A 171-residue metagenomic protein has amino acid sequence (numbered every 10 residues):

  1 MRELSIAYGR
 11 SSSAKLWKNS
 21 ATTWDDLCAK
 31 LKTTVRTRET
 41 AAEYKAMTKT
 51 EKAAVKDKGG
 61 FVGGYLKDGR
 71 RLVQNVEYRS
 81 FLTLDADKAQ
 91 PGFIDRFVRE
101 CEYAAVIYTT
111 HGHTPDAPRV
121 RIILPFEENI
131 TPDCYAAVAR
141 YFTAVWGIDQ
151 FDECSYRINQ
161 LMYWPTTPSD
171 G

Functional and structural regions predicted by a protein language model:
M1-P118, P125-A137: Signature for HUH/AEP ssDNA processing cores
C101-V106, R140-Q150: A common structural junction motif
Y103, V120, Q160-M162: Generic beta-strand structural signal
P115, P125-I130, F151-G171: Short, conserved secondary-structure transition motifs
P118-R121, F142: Low-complexity, flexible helical/coil segments
Y135-A139, T143, L161: Hydrophobic, well-ordered secondary-structure segments
